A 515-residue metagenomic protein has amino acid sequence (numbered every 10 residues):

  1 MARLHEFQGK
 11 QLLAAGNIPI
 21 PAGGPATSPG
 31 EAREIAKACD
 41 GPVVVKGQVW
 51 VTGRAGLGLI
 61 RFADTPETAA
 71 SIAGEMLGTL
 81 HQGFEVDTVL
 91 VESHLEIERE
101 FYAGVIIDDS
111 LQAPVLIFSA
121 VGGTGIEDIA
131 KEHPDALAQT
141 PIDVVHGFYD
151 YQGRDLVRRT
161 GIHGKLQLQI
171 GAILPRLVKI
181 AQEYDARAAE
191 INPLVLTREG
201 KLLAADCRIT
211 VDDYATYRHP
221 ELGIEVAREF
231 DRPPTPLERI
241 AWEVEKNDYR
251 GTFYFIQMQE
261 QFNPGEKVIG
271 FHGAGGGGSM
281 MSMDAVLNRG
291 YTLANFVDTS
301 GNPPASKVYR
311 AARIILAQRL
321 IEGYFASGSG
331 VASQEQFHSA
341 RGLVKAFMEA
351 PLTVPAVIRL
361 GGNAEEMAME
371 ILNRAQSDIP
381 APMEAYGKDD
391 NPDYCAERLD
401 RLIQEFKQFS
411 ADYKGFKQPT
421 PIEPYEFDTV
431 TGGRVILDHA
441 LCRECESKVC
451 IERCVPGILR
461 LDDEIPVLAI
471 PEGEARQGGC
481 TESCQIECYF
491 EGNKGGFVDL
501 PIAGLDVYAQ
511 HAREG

Functional and structural regions predicted by a protein language model:
M1-I191, V195-F325, F337, K345-E349 (+2 more regions): ATP-dependent carboxylate/acyl-activation modules
G328-R341, G361-N363: N-terminal glycine-rich "phosphate-gripper" loop used for MgATP/nucleotide binding and carboxylate activation
T353-L360: Short internal beta-strands
F416-R434, F490, K494-G515: Iron-sulfur (Fe-S) cluster-binding modules
K417-R434, K448-A469: Short, charged low-complexity linear segments at domain edges
R443-E444: Acidic, low-complexity mobile loops and tails
S447-I465, T481-L505: Iron-sulfur cluster-binding cysteine motifs and their immediate structural context in ferredoxin-like electron-transfer
E464-C480: Short linker/helix segments within small regulatory modules
